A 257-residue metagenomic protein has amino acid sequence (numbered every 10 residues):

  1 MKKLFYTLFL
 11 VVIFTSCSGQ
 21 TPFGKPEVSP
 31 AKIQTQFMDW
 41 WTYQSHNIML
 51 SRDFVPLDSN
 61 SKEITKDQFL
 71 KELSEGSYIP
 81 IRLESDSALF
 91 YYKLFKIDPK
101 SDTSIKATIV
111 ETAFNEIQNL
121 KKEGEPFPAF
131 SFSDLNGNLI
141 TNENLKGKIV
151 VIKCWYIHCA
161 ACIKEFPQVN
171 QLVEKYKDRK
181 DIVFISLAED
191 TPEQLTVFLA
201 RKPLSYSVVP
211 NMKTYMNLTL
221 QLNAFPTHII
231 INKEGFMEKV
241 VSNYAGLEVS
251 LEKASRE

Functional and structural regions predicted by a protein language model:
M1-G24: Bacterial Sec-dependent N-terminal signal peptides
K32-Q44, F69-K71, G76-A129: N-proximal helix/coil linker or "cap" segments that precede and/or mark the start of modular domains
A129-V150: A short beta-strand-turn-helix
K146, K153-E174: Conserved redox-active cysteine motifs that mediate thiol-disulfide chemistry, especially di-cysteine Cys-X(1-2)-Cys
K148, W155-H158, T191, A224: Short pre-active-site segment immediately N-terminal to redox-active cysteine/selenocysteine motifs in thiol-based
K180-Q194, L204-T214: Thiol-based oxidoreductase modules, predominantly thioredoxin-like and allied folds used for disulfide exchange
V197-L204, P210-R256: Thiol/disulfide oxidoreductase modules built on the thioredoxin-like
